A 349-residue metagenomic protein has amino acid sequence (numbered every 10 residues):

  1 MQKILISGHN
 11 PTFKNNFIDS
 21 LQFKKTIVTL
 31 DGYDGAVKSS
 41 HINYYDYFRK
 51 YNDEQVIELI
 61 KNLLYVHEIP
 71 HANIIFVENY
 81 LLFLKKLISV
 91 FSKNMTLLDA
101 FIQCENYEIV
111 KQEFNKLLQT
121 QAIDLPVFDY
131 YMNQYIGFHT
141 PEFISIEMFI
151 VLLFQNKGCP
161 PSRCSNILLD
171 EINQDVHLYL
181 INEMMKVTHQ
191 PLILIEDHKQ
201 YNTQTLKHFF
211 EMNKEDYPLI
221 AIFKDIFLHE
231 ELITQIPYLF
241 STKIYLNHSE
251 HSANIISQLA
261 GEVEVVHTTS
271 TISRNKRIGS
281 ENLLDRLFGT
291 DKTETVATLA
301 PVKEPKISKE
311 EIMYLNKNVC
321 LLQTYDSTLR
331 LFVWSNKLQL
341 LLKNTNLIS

Functional and structural regions predicted by a protein language model:
Q2-Y217, L228-L232, Y238-L239, E311-K317 (+1 more regions): P-loop NTPase motor domains
G8, F223, N247: Conserved residues at beta->alpha junctions
I75-E78, E230-S349: P-loop NTPase motor core of the ASCE superfamily
I222-L228: Conserved H-loop
